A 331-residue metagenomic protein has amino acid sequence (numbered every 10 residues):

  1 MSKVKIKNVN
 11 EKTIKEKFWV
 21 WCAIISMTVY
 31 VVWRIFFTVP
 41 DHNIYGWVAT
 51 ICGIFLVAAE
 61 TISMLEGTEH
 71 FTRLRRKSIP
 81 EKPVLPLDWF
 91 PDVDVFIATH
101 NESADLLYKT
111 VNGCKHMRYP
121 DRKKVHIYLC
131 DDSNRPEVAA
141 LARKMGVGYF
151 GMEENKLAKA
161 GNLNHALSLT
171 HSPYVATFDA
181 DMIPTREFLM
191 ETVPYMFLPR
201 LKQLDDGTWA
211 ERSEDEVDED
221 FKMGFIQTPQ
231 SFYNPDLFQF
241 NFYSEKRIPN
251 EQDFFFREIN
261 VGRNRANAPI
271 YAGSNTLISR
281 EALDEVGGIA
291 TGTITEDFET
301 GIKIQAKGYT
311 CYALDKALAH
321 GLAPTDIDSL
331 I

Functional and structural regions predicted by a protein language model:
M1-W89, A142: N-terminal membrane-anchoring/stem segments of glycan-assembly enzymes
F90, I97-N112, S133: Active-site beta-to-alpha loop of glycosyltransferases that engages the nucleotide-sugar donor
P91-D94, H126, D284, E299: Cell-envelope/extracellular polymer assembly enzymes that use nucleotide-activated donors
T110-K124, P199: Short, acidic, metal-binding catalytic loop of nucleotide-sugar glycosyltransferases
P120, C130-V138, E154-N155: A conserved acidic beta->alpha catalytic loop
G151-S168, S172, R186-I294, E299 (+2 more regions): Long helical/loop segments within the catalytic core of UDP-sugar-dependent glycosyltransferases, especially the large
V175: Short aromatic/hydrophobic "clamp" motif used to bind/position activated sugar donors
F178-I183: The conserved acidic donor/metal-binding loop of glycosyltransferases
